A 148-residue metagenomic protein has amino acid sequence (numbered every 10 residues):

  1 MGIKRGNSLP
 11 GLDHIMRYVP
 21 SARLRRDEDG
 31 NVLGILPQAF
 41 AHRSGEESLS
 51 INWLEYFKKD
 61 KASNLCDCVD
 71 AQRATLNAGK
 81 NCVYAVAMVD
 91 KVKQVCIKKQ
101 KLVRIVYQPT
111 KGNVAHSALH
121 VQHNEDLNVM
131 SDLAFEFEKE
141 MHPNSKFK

Functional and structural regions predicted by a protein language model:
M1-H14, R26-D29, L33-K148: Conserved NAD+-utilizing ADP-ribose enzyme module
R17-P20: Amphipathic, membrane-active segments
